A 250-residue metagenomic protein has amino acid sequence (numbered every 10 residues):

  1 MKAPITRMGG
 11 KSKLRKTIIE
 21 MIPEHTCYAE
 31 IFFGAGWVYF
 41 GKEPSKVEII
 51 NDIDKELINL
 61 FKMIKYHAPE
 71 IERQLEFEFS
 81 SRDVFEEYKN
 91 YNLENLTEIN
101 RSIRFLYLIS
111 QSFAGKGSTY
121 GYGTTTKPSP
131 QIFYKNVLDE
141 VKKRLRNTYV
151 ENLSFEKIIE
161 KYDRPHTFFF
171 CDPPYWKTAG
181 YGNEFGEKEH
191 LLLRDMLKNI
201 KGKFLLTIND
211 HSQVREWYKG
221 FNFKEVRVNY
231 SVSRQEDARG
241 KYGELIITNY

Functional and structural regions predicted by a protein language model:
M1-K13, M21, K65-F170, P174-G180 (+4 more regions): SAM-dependent nucleic-acid methyltransferase catalytic core
I18, Y28-K42, I50-D54, I109-F113 (+4 more regions): Conserved proline-anchored active-site loop of SAM-dependent methyltransferases that bridges a beta-strand
E20, E24-N92: SAM cofactor-binding core of SAM-dependent methyltransferases, primarily the Rossmann-like beta-alpha-beta module
F33-W37, N136-L138, I208-S212: Short, polar loop motifs at secondary-structure junctions
Y39-P44, E160-R164, Q213-G220: Short loop/helix-cap segments at secondary-structure boundaries that form the rim of catalytic
I53-E56, Y175-W176, R227-S233: Short, acidic/turn-prone active-site loops that include or flank metal/cofactor- and phosphate-binding residues
G186-Y250: Long, positively charged, glycine-interspersed low-complexity recognition regions
